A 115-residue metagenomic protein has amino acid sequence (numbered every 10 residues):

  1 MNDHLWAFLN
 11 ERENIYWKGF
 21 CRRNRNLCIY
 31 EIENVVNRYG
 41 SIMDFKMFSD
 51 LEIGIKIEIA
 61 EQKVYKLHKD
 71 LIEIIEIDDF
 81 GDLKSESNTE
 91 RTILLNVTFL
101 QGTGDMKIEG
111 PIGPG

Functional and structural regions predicted by a protein language model:
N2-G115: Long, contiguous binding/interaction regions
